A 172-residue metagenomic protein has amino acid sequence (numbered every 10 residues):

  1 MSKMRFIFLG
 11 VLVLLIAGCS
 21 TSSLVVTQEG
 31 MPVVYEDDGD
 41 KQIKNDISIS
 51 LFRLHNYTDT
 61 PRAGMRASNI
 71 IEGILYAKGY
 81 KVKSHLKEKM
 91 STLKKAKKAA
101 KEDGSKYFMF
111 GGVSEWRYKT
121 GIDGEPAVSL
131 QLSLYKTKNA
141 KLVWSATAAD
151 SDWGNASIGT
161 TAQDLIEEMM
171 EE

Functional and structural regions predicted by a protein language model:
M1-C19: Sec-dependent bacterial lipoprotein signal peptides
G18-Y80: A structural "domain/chain start" motif
L54-Y57, Y80, E88, V113-W116 (+2 more regions): Solvent-exposed coil/turn segments that connect beta secondary-structure elements in extracytoplasmic/periplasmic
T58-P61, K87-M90, D123, D152-I158: Solvent-exposed loop/turn segments connecting transmembrane beta-strands in outer-membrane beta-barrel proteins
A63, A67, I71, T92 (+2 more regions): Stable alpha-helical elements in mature extracytoplasmic
E72, Y76-K95: Short beta-strand->alpha-helix linker/helix-N-cap micro-motif that forms a surface specificity/interaction loop
M90-L142: Surface-exposed short loop/turn segments
E125, S129-Q131, Y135-E172: Short secondary-structure boundary motifs at beta->alpha junctions and helix caps
